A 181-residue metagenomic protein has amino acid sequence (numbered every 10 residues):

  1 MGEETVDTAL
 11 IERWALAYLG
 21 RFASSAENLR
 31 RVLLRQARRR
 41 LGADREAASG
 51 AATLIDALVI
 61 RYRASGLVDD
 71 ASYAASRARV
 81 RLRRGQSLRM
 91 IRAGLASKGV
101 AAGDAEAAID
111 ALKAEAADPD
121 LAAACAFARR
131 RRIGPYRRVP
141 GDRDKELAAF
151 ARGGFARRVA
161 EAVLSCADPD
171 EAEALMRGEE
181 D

Functional and structural regions predicted by a protein language model:
M1-D181: An alpha-helical, amphipathic repeat domain used for nucleic-acid recognition, typified by the mTERF helical solenoid
